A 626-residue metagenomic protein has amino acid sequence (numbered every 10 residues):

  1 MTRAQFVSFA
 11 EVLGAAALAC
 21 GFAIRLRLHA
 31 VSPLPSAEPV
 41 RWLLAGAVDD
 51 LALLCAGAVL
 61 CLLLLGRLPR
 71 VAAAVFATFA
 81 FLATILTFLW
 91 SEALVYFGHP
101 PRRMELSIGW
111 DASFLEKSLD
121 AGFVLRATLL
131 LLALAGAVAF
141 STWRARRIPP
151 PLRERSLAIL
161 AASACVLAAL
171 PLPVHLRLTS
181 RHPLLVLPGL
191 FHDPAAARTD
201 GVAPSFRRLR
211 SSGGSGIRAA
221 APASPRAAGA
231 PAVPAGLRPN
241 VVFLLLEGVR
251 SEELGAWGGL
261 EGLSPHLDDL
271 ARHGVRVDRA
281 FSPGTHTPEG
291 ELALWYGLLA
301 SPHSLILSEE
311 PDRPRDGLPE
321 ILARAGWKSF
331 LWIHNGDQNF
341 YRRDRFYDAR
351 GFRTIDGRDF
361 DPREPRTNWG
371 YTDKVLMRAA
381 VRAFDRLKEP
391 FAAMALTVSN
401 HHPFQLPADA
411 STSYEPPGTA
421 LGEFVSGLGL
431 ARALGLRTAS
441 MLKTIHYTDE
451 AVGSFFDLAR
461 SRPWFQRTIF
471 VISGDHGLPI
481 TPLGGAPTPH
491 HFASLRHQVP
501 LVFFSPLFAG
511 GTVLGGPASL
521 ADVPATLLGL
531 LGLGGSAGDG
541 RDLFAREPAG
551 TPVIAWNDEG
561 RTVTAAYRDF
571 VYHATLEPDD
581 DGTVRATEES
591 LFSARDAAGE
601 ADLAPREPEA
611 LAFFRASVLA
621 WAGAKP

Functional and structural regions predicted by a protein language model:
M1-A195: Transmembrane and membrane-interface helices of multi-pass, inner-membrane envelope-modifying transferases
G14, E38-P39, V202, G236 (+1 more regions): N-terminal hydrophobic alpha-helix used for membrane targeting or insertion
G14, V48-D50, V202, D475 (+1 more regions): Conserved acidic functional residues
G21-L34, G214-R218, T419-G429: Short alpha-helical hairpin
V48-L51, L82, L86, A112-L119 (+7 more regions): Generic secondary-structure transition motif, activating predominantly at the C-termini of alpha-helices
E92-A93, L187, V202, R568 (+1 more regions): A general marker of short, structured functional hotspots
S113-F114, A164-L245: Membrane-interface segments at or immediately adjacent to transmembrane helices that form the boundary between
R218-P626: Solvent-exposed soluble domains appended to multi-pass membrane proteins
